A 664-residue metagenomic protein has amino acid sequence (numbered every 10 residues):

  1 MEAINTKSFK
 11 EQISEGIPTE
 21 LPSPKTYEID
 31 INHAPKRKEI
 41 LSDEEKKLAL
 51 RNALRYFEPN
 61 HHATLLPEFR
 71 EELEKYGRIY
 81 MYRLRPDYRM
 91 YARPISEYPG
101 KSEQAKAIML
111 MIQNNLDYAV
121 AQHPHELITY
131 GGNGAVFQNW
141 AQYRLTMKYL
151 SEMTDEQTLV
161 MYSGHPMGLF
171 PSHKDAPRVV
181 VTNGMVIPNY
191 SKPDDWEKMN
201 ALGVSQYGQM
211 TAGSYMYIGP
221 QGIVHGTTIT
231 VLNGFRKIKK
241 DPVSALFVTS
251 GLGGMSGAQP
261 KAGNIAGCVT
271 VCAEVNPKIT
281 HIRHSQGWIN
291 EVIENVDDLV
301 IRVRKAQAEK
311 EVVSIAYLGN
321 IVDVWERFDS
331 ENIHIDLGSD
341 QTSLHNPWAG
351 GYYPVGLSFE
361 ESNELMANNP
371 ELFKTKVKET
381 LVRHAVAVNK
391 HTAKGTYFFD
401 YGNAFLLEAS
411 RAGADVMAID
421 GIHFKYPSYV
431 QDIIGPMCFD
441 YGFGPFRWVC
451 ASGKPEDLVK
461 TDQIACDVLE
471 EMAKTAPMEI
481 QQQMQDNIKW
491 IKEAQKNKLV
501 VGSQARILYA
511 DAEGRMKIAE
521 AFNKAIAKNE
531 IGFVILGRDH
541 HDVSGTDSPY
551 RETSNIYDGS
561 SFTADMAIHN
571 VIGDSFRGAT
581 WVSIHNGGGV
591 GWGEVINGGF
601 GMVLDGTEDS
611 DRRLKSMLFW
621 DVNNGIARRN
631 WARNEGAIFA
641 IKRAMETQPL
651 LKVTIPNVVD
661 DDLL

Functional and structural regions predicted by a protein language model:
M1-R236, K240, E379, I434-S583 (+3 more regions): N-terminal ligand-binding/catalytic initiation module
E152-Q157, G267, H334-L337, K390-Y397 (+2 more regions): Structural alpha-beta junctions
T158-S163, V181, T249, C272-A273 (+5 more regions): General beta-strand structural signal in soluble alpha/beta enzymes
G208-L232, R236, P242-L246, S250-K310 (+5 more regions): Catalytic or ion-translocation cores adjacent to nucleophile or general acid/base/metal-coordination motifs in diverse
N264-A266, D329-I333, A414-M417, I526 (+2 more regions): Short, solvent-exposed amphipathic alpha-helical segments in soluble enzyme and RNA/protein-processing domains
I279, L407, V543: Flexible, glycine-rich phosphate/dinucleotide-binding loops and adjacent beta-alpha linkers at cofactor/substrate
D298-R515: Core active-site phosphate/anionic-ligand binding loop and the adjoining beta-turn-alpha structural block in enzyme
